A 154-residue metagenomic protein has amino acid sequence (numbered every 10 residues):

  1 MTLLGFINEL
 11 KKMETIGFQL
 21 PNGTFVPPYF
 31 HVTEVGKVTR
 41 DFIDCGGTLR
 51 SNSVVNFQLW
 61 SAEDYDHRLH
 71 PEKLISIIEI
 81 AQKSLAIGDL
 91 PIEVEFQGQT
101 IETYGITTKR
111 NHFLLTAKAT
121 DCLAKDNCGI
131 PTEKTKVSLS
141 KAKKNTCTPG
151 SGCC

Functional and structural regions predicted by a protein language model:
L4-E34: Small/polar-rich, solvent-exposed N-terminal microdomains that initiate assembly or binding
M13, P27-Y29, R50-V54, I87-D89: Short connector loops at helix/strand junctions that flank enzyme active sites, especially segments positioning acidic
P27-T48: Short, solvent-exposed beta-alpha or beta-beta edge segments that form flexible loop/patches at the rim of ligand
F42-I43, E72-L74: Structured interface patches
S51-D64: Short glycine-rich, basic-tinged beta-strand/loop micro-motifs
Y65-P71: Short, conserved charged micro-motifs
S76, I80-E133: Helix-rich interaction surfaces within compact, conserved domain-sized segments that mediate assembly or partner
A119-C154: Cysteine-cluster motifs in flexible loop/terminal segments that predominantly coordinate metals
